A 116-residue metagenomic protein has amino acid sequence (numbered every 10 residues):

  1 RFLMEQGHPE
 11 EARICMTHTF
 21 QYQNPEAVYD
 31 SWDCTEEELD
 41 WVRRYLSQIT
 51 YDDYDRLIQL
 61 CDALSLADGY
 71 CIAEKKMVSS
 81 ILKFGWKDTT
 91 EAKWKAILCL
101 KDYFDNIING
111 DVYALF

Functional and structural regions predicted by a protein language model:
E5-H8, E26-F116: Divalent metal-dependent phosphate-bond-processing catalytic cores, especially two-metal-ion Mg2+/Mn2+ enzymes that act
Q6-T19: Acidic/histidine metal-binding catalytic segments
Y22: Histidine/lysine/aspartate-rich catalytic loop segments that bind and position anionic ligands
